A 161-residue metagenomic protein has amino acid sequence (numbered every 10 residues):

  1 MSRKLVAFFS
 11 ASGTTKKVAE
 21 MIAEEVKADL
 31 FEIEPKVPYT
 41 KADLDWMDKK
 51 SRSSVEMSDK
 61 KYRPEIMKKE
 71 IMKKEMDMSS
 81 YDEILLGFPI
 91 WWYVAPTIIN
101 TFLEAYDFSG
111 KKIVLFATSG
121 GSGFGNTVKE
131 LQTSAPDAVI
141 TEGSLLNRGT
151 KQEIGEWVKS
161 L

Functional and structural regions predicted by a protein language model:
M1-E83, Y93-A95, N100-E104, K151-L161: N-terminal beta1-alpha1-beta2 submodule of the flavodoxin-like/Rossmannoid cofactor-binding fold
D29, S109, A138-V139: Secondary-structure boundary/capping positions in well-ordered alpha/beta enzyme cores
S53, K111-K112: P-loop/Walker A phosphate-binding loop and immediately adjacent motor/lid segment at beta-alpha junctions
M78, E104-G110, T133-A135: Short, conserved loop/helix-junction motifs that constitute active-site signature segments in enzyme catalytic cores
F88-P89: Glycine-rich, N-terminal phosphate-binding loop of Rossmann-like dinucleotide-binding domains
W92-Y93, G121: Acidic catalytic loop of the alpha/beta-hydrolase fold
V114-N147: Short, glycine-/small-residue-rich phosphate/pyrophosphate-handling segment
